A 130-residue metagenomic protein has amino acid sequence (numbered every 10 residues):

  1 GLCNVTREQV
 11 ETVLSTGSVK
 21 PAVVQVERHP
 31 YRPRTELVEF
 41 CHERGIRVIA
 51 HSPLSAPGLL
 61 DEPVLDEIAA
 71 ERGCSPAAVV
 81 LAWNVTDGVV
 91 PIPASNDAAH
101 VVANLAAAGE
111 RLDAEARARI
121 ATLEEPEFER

Functional and structural regions predicted by a protein language model:
G1-R130: Beta/alpha (TIM)-barrel catalytic core signal, keyed to glycine-rich beta->alpha loops juxtaposed to Asp/Glu that bind
